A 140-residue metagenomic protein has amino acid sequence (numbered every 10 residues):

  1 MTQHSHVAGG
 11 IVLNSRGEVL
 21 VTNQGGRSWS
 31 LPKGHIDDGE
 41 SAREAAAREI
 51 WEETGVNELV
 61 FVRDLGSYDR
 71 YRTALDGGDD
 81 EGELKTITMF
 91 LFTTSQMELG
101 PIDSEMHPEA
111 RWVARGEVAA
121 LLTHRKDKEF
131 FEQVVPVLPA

Functional and structural regions predicted by a protein language model:
M1-V19: Conserved N-terminal beta-strand and adjoining loop/helix that marks the start of the Nudix/MutT-like hydrolase domain
Q3, S28, A110-R111: A residue-level structural signature of the nucleotidyltransferase/glycosyltransferase Rossmann-like core
V7, E83-K85, E105-H107: A short beta-loop-beta micro-motif enriched in histidine and acidic residues
N14-N57: Conserved Nudix-box catalytic region and its N-terminal flanking loop in Nudix hydrolases and closely related
S30, L84, W112: Short aromatic/basic micro-patch
G55-E98: Active-site segment of metal-dependent pyrophosphate-handling enzymes, primarily the Nudix hydrolase catalytic core
M89, T93, G100-E132: NUDIX/MutT-family hydrolases
Q133-L138: C-terminal alpha-helix
